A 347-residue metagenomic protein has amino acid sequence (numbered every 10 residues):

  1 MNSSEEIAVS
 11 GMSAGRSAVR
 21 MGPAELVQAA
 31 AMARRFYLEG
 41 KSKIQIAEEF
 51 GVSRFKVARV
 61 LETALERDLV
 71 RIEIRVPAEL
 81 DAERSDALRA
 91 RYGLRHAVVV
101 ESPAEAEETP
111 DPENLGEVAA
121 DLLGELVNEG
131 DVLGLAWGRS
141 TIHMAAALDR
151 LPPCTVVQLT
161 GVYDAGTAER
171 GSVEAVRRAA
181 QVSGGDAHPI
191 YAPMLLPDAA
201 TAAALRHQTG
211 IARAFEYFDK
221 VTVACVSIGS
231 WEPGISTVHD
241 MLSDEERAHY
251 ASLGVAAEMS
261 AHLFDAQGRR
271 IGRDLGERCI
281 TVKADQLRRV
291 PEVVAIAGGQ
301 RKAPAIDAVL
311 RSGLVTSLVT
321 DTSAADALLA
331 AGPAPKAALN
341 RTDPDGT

Functional and structural regions predicted by a protein language model:
N2-I7, M12-A33, Y37-I46, G51 (+4 more regions): Conserved phosphate- and dinucleotide-binding cores of soluble alpha/beta proteins, encompassing both enzyme active
R16, R20-P23, F55, R59-V132 (+5 more regions): HTH-adjacent hinge/linker in prokaryotic transcriptional regulators
A97, C154-V156, P291-A295: Hydrophobic beta-strand segments of well-ordered beta-sheets in folded domains
V100-S102, L159, I190-A192: Conserved beta-strand termini and adjacent loop/short-helix elements that scaffold enzyme active sites in alpha/beta
E101, L135-S140, G298: Glycine-rich beta-strand-to-loop/alpha-helix junction loops that act as flexible
G134-L135, V223: Short, hydrophobic/glycine-enriched beta-strand segments
L135, V156-Q158, P189, A295: Structural beta-sheet core signal
S140-P153, S236-E245: Short Gly/Thr/Asp-enriched flexible loops that form oxyanion-binding sites at enzyme active sites
